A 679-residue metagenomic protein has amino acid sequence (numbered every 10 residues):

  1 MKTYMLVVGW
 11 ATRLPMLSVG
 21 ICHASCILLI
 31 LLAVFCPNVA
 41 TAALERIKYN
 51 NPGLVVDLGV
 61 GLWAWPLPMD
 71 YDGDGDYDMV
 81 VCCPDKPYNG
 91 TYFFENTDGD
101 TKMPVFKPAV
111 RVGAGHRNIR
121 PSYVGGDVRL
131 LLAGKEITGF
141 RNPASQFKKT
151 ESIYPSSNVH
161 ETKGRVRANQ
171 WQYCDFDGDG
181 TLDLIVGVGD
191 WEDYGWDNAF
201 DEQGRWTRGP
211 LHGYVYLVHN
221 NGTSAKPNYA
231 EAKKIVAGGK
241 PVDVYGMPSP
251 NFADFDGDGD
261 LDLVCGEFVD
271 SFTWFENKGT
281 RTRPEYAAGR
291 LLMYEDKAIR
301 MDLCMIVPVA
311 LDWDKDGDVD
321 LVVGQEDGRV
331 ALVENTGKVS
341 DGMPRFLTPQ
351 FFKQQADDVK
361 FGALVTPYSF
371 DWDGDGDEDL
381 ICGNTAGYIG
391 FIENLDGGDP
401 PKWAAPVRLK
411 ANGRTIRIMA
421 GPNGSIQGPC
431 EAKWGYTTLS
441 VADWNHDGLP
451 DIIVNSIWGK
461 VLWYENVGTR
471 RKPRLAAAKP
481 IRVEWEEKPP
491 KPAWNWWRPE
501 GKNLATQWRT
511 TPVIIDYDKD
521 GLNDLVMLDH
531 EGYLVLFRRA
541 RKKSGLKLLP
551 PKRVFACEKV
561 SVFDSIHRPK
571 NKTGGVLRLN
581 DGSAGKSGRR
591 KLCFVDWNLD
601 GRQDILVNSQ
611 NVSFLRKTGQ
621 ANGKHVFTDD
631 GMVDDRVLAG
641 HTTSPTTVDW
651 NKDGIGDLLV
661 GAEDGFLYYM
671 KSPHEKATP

Functional and structural regions predicted by a protein language model:
M1-T3: Positively charged n-region of N-terminal signal peptides that target proteins for export
V8-R13, G20-I21: Intrinsic, low-complexity polybasic segments
L14-P15, S25: Intrinsically disordered, low-complexity segments enriched in serine/threonine/proline/glycine and often basic
H23-F35: Bacterial N-terminal signal peptides
A40-P679: Beta-propeller-forming repeat regions
